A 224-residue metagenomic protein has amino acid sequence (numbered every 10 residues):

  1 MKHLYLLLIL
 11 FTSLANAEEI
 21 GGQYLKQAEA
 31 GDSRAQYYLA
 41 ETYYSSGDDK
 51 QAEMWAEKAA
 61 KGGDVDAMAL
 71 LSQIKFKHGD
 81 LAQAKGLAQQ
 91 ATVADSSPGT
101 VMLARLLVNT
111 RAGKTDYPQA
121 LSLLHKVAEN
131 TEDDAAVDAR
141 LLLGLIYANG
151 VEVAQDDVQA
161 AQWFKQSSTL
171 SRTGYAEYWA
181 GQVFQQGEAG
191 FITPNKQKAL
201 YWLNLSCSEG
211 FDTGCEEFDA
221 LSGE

Functional and structural regions predicted by a protein language model:
I9-N16: Hydrophobic h-region of N-terminal signal peptides that target proteins for export in Gram-negative bacteria
G21, L25, D32-Y37, A69 (+3 more regions): Alpha-helical tetratricopeptide repeat
A30-D32, G62-D64, A94-S97, N109-R111 (+5 more regions): Short helix-capping/linker turns of helical repeat alpha-solenoids
Y38-S45, L70-K77, M102-N109, R140-N149 (+2 more regions): Hydrophobic face of amphipathic alpha-helices that form TPR/SEL1-like repeat modules and related alpha-solenoid
P194-E224: Terminal, low-structured helical/coil segments at or just beyond the last alpha-helical repeat
